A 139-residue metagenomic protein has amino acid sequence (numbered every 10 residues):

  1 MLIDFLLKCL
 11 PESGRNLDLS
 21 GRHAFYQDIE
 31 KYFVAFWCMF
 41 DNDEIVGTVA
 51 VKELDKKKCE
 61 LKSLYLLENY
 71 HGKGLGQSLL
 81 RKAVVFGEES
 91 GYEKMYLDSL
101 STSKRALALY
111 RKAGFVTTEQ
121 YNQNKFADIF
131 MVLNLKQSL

Functional and structural regions predicted by a protein language model:
M1-S63, L67-E68, L80-K82, F86 (+2 more regions): Acetyl-CoA-dependent GNAT
T48, Y70, L109-Y110, F115: Conserved hydrophobic/aromatic "anchor" residues that stabilize well-ordered secondary structure elements
K57, K73, E89-E93: Short coil/turn segments at alpha/beta junctions that flank glycine-rich nucleotide-binding fingerprints
L67-K73, S101-T102: Active-site acidic-Proline motif in GNAT/NAT acetyltransferases
K73, Q77, R81: Residues forming the Rossmann-fold NAD(P)(H) cofactor-binding site
E93-Y96, L100-A113, E119-L139: C-terminal "cap" of GNAT-fold acetyltransferases
